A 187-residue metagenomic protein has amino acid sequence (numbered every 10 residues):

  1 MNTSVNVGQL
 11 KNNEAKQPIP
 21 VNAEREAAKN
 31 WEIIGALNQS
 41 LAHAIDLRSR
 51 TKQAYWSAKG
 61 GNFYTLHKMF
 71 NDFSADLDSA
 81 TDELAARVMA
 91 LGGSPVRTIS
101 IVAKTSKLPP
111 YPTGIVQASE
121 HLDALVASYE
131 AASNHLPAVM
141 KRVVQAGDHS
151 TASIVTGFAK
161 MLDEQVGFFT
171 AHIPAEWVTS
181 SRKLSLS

Functional and structural regions predicted by a protein language model:
N2-A23: Acidic, low-complexity proline/glycine-rich segments
N2-T3, F63, A75, P95 (+5 more regions): Long, contiguous binding/interaction regions
P18-S40, A118: Disorder-to-helix initiation segments
E24-E32, L47-D72, H135-S150: Helix-loop segments that flank and shape redox-cofactor active sites
R48, Y55, S74, T81 (+5 more regions): A structural signal for well-ordered alpha-helices, especially hydrophobic packing surfaces of coiled-coils
K59-I101: Conserved alpha-helical segments that form or flank metal/cofactor-binding pockets of metalloenzymes
D82, A86-R87, S100-G157: Acidic/histidine-rich alpha-helical segments that form the ligand environment of transition-metal centers
S153-L184: Short, contiguous alpha-helical
